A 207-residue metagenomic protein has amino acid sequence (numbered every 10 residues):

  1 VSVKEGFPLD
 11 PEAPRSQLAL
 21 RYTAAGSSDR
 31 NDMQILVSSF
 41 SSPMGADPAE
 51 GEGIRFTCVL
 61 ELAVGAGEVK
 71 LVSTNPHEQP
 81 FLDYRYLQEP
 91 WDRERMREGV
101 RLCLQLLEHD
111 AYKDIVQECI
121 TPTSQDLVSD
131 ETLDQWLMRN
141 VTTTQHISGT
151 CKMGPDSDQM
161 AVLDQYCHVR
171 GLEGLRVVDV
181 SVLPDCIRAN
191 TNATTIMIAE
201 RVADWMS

Functional and structural regions predicted by a protein language model:
V1-G51, R55-E61, P90, Q105-A111 (+4 more regions): Mid-to-C-terminal "cap/lid" subdomains and adjacent gly/pro-rich loops that border and regulate access to redox
F56-L60, D164-V169: Short, surface-exposed beta-strand/loop micro-motifs that present aromatic residues
A63, P155-D156, L163, G171: Hydrophobic alpha-helical segments, especially N-terminal targeting/anchoring helices
V64-C151, V182, I187: Helix-rich C-terminal "cap"/substrate-channel and partner-interaction subdomain that packs against the flavin-binding
R95, G174, T191-T195: Secondary-structure capping and boundary motifs in well-ordered enzyme cores
Y166-C186: Short FAD-binding loop at a beta-strand-to-alpha-helix junction that anchors the flavin cofactor in diverse
D185-D204: A conserved FAD-binding loop/helix module that cradles the flavin
